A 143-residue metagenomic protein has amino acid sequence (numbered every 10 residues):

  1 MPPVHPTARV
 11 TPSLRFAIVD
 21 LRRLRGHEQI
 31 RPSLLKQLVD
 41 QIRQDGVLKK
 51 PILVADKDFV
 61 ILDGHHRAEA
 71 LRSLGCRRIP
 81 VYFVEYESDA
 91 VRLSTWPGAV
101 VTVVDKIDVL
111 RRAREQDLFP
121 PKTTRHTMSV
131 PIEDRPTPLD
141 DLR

Functional and structural regions predicted by a protein language model:
M1-K57, L62, A68-R143: Short, charged/polar connector segments at secondary-structure boundaries
